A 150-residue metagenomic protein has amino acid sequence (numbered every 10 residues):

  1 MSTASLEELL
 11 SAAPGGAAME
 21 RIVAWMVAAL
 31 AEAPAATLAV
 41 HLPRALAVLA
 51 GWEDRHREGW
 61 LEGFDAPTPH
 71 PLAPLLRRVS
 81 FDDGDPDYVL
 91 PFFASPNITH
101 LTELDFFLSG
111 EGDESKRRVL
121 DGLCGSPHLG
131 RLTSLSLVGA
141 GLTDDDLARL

Functional and structural regions predicted by a protein language model:
M1-F64: Terminal targeting and flexible regions in eukaryotic proteins, enriched in but not limited to LRR-containing proteins
A31-E32, A47-T68, L75-R149: Concave beta-strand-loop units of leucine-rich repeat
